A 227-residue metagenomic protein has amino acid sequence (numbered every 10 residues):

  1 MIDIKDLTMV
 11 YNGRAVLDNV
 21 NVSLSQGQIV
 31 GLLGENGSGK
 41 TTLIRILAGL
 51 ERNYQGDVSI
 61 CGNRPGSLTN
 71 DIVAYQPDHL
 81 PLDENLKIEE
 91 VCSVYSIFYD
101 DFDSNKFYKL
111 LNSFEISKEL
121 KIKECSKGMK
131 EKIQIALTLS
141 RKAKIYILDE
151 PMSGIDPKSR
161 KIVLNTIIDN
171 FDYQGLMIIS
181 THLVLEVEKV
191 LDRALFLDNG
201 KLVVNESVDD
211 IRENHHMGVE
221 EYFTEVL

Functional and structural regions predicted by a protein language model:
I2-I4, L17-N19: Conserved structural motif at the start of ABC-family nucleotide-binding domains
L33-E35: The feature captures the beta-strand-to-loop junction immediately N-terminal to the Walker
A48: Helix-to-loop junction immediately C-terminal to a conserved catalytic motif
Q55-T69: Conserved ABC transporter NBD signature motif
D78-I133: ABC-family P-loop ATPase nucleotide-binding domains
Y146-E150, I155: Catalytic Walker B motif of ABC-type/P-loop ATPase nucleotide-binding domains
N205-E206: ABC ATPase "signature
